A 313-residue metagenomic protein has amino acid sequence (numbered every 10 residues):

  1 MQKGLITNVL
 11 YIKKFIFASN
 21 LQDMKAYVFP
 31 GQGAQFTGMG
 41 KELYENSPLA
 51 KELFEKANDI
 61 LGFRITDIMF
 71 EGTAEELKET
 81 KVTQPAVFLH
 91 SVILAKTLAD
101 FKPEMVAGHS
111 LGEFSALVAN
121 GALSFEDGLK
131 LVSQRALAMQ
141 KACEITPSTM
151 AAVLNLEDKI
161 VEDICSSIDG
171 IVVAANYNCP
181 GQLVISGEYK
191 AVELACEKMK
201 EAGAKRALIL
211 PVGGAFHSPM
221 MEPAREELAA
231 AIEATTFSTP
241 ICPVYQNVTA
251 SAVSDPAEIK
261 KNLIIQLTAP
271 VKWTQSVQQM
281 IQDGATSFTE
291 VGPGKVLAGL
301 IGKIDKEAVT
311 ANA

Functional and structural regions predicted by a protein language model:
T7, Y11-N20: Short, positively charged and aromatic/hydrophobic N-terminal segments
M24-I160, R206, L210, S287-A313: FabD-like malonyl-/acyl-CoA
Q32-A34, L61, N120-T268: Alpha/beta catalytic cores of group-transfer enzymes, especially the acyltransferase/condensing modules of polyketide
P270-A285: A short, acidic, amphipathic alpha-helical segment used as a generic capping/interface helix at domain edges
